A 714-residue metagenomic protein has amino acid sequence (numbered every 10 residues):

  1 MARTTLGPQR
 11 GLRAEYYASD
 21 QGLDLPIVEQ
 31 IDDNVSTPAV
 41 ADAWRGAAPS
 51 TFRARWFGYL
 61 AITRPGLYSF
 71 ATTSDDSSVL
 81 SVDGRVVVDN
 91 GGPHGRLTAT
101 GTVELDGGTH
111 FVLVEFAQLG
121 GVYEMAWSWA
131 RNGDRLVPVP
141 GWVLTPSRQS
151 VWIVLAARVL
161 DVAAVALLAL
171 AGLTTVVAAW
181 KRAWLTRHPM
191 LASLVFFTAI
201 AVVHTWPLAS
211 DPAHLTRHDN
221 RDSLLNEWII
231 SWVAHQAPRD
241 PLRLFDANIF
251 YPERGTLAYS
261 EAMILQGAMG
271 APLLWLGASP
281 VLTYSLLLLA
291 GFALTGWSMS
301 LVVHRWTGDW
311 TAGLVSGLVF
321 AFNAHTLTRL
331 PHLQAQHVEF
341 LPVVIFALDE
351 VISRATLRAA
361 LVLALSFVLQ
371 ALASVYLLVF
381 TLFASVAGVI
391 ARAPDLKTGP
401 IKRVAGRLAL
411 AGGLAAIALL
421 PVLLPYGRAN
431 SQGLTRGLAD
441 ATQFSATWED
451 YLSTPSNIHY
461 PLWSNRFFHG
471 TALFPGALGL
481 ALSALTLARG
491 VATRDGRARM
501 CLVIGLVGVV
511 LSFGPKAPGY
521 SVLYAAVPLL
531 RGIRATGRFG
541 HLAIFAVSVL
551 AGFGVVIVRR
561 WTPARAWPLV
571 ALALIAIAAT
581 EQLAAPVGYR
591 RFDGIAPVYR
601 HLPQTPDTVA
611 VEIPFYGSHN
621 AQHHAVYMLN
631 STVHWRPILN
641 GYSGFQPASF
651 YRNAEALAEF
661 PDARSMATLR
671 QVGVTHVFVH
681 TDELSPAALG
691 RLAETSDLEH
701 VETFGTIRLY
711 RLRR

Functional and structural regions predicted by a protein language model:
M1-R182: Acidic/polar, compositionally biased interaction segments
A166-W206, G406-G412, A488, D495-C501 (+1 more regions): Start-transfer (signal-anchor) and selected internal transmembrane alpha helices of multi-pass inner/ER membrane
W184-H188, D395-A409, S483-S521, R560-A566: Membrane-interface helix-loop-helix junctions at transmembrane boundaries of multi-pass membrane enzymes, predominantly
F197-I200, L286-P394, A411-A415, L419-V422 (+1 more regions): Membrane-embedded helix bundles of polyisoprenyl
A201-T295, A324-T328, H332-V338, T442-W463 (+2 more regions): Membrane-interface coil-to-helix junctions
T216-N220, T328-A335, F444-T447, L462-T471 (+3 more regions): Membrane-helix boundary/interfacial segments in multi-pass membrane proteins
R217-Q236, G412, A418-L487, G532: Periplasmic/ER-lumenal interhelical loops and adjacent helix-loop junctions in multi-pass membrane proteins
A573-R714: Extracytoplasmic
